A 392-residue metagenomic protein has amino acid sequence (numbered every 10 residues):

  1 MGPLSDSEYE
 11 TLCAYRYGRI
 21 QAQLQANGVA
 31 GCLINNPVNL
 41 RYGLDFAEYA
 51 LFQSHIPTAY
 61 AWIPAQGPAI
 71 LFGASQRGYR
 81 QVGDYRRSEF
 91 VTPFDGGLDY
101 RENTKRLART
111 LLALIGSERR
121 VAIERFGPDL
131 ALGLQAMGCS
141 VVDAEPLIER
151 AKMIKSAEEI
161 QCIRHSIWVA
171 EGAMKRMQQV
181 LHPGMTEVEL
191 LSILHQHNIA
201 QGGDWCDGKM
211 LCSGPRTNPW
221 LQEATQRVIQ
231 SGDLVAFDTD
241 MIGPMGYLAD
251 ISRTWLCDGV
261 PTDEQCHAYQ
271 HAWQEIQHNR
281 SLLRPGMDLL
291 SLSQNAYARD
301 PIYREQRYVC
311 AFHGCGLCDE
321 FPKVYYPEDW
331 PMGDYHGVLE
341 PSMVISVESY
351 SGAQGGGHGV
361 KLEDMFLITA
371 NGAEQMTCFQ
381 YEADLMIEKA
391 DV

Functional and structural regions predicted by a protein language model:
M1-V392: Active-site neighborhoods and metal-handling regions in enzymes and metal-associated proteins
